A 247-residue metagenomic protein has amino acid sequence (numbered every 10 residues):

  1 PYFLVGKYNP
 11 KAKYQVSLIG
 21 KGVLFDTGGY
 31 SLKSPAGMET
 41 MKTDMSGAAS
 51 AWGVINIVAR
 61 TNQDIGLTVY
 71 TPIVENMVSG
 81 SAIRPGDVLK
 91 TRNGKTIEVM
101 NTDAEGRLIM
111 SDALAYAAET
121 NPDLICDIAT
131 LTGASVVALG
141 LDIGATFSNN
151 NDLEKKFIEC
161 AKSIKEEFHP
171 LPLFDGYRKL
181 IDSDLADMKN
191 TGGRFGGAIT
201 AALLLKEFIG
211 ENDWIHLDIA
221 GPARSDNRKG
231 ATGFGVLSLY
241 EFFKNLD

Functional and structural regions predicted by a protein language model:
P1-D247: A generic structural signal for tightly packed, nonpolar segments enriched in small/aliphatic residues
